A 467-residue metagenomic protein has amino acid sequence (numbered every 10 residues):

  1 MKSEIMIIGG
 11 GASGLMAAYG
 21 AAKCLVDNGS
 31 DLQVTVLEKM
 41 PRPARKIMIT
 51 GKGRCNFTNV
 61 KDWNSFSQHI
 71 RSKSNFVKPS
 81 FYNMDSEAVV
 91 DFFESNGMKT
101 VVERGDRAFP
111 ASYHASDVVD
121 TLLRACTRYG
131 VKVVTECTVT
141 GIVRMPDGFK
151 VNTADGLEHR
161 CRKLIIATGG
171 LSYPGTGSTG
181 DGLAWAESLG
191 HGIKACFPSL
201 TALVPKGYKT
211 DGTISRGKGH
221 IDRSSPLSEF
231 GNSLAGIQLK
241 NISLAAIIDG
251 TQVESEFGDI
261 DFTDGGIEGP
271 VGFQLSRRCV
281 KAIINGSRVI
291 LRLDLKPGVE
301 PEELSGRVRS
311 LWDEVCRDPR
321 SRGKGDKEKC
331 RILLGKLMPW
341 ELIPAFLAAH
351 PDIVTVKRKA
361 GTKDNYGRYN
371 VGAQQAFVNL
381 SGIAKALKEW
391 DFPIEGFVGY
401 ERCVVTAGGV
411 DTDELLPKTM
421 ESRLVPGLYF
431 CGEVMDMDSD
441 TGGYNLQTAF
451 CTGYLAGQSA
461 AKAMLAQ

Functional and structural regions predicted by a protein language model:
M1-S13, T35: Beta1/beta-strand and adjacent pyrophosphate-binding region of the FAD-binding site in flavoprotein oxidoreductases
M6, A22-K52: Glycine-rich FAD pyrophosphate-binding loop
M6-I8, L37, V139, E158-G175 (+4 more regions): Short hydrophobic core segments
A17, G182-L189, Q447-L465: An active-site-proximal "capping" alpha-helix that borders the catalytic cofactor pocket
K39-K132, C137: Conserved N-terminal/central alpha/beta ligand/cofactor-binding core
R42, W63-S65, Y82, A88-D106 (+8 more regions): Residue-level recognition of phosphate/Mg2+-coordinating polar/acidic sites in nucleotide-handling active sites
T135-G148: A conserved short coil-to-beta-strand element within the FAD-binding core of flavoproteins
K163-I221: Glycine-rich loop(s) and the adjacent beta-strand/alpha-helix scaffold that form part
